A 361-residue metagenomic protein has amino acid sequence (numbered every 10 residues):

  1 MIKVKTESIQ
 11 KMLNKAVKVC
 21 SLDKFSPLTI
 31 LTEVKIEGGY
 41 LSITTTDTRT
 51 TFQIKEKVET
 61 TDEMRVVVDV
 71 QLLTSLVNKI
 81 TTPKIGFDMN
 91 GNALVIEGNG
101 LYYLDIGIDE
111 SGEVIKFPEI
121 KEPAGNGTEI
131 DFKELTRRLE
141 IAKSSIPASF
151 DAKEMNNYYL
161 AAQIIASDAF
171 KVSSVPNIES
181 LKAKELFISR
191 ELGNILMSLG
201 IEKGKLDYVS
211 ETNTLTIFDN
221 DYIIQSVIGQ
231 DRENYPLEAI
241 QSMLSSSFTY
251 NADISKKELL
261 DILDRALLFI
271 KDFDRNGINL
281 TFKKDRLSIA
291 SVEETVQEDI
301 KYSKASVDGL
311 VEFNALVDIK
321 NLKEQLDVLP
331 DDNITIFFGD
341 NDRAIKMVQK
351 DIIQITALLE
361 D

Functional and structural regions predicted by a protein language model:
M1-D361: Structural preference for solvent-exposed beta-strand-turn elements and adjacent flexible terminal/loop segments within
